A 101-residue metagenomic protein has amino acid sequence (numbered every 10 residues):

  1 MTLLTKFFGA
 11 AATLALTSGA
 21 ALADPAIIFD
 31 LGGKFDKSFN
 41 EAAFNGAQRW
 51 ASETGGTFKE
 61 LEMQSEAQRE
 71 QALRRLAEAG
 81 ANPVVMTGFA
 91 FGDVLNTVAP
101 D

Functional and structural regions predicted by a protein language model:
M1-G9: Bacterial N-terminal signal peptides that target proteins for export
G9-L16: Hydrophobic helical h-region of N-terminal Sec-dependent signal peptides in bacterial secretory/periplasmic proteins
S18-A23: Sec/Tat signal peptide C-region and signal peptidase I cleavage site
A26-W50, K59-R69, G88-F91: Extracytoplasmic "Venus flytrap"
A67-G80: Short, well-structured alpha-helical segments in soluble
A81-F89: Periplasmic-binding protein-like
V94-D101: Short beta-strand-centered segments that line the small-molecule binding cleft or hinge of alpha/beta clamshell
